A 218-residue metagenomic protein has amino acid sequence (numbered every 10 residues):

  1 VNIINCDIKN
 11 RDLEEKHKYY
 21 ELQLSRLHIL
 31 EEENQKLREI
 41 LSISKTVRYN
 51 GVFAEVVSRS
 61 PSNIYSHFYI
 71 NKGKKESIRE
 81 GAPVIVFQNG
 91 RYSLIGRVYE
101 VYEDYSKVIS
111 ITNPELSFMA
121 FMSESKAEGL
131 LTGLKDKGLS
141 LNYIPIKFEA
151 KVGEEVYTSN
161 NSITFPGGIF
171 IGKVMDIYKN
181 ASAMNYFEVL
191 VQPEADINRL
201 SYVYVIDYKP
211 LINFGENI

Functional and structural regions predicted by a protein language model:
V1-K75, R79-I218: Extracytoplasmic/periplasmic terminal helices and flexible tails
